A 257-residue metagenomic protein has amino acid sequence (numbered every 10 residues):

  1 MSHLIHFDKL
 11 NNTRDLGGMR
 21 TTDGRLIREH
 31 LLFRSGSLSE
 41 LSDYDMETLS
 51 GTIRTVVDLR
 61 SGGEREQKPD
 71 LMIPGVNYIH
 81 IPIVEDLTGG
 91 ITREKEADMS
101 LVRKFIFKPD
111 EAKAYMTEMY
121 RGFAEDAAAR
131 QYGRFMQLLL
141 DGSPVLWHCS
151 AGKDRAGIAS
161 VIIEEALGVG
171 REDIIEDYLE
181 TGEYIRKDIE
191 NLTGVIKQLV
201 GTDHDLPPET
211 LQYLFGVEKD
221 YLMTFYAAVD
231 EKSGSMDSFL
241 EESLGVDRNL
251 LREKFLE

Functional and structural regions predicted by a protein language model:
M1-L146, A159-E257: Cys-dependent protein tyrosine phosphatase-like superfamily
A151-A156: Ser/Thr-glycine-rich phosphate-binding loops at phosphate-binding pockets of nucleotides, nucleotide cofactors
